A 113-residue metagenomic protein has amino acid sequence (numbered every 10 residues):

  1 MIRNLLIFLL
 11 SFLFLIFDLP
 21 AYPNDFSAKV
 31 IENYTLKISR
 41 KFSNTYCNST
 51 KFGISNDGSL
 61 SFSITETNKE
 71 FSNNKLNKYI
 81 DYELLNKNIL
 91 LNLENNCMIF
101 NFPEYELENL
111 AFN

Functional and structural regions predicted by a protein language model:
M1-P23: Classical Sec-dependent N-terminal signal peptides that target proteins to the secretory pathway
N4, S11-F14, A28, K51 (+1 more regions): Low-complexity, intrinsically disordered short peptide segments enriched in small/polar/basic residues
N4-I7, I16, L36, N86-N88 (+1 more regions): Alpha-helical interaction segments
F8, I31-E32, K78, Y82: Sparse, context-dependent recognition of short Cys/His-centered cofactor- or disulfide-binding micro-motifs
N24-K75, N95: Short N-proximal segments of mature Sec-exported proteins
D57-N113: Compact alpha-helical subdomains of small soluble proteins
